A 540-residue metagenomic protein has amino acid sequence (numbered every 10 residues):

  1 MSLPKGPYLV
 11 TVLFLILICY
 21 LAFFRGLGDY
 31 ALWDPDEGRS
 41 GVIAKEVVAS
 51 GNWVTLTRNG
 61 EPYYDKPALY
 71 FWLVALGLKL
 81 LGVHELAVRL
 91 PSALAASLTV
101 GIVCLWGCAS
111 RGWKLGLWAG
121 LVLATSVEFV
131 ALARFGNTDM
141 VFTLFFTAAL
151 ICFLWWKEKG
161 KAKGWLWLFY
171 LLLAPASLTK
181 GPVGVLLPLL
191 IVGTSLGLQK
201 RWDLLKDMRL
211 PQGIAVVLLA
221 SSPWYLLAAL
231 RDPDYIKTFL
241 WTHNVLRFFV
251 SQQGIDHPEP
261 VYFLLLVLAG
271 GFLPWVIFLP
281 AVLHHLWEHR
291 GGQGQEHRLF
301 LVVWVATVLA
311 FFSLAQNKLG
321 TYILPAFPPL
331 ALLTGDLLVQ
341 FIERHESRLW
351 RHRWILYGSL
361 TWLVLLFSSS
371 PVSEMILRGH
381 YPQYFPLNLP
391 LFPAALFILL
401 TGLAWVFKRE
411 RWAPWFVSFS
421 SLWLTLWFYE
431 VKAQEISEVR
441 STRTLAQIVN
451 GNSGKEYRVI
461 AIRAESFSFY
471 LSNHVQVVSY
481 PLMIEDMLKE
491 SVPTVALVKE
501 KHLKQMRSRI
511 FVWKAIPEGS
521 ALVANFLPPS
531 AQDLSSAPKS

Functional and structural regions predicted by a protein language model:
S2-W350, K539: Membrane-integral, polyisoprenol-dependent glycosyltransferases of the GT-C/oligosaccharyltransferase superfamily
Y8, W167, V282-S540: Membrane-embedded architecture of ER/inner-membrane glycosylation machinery
